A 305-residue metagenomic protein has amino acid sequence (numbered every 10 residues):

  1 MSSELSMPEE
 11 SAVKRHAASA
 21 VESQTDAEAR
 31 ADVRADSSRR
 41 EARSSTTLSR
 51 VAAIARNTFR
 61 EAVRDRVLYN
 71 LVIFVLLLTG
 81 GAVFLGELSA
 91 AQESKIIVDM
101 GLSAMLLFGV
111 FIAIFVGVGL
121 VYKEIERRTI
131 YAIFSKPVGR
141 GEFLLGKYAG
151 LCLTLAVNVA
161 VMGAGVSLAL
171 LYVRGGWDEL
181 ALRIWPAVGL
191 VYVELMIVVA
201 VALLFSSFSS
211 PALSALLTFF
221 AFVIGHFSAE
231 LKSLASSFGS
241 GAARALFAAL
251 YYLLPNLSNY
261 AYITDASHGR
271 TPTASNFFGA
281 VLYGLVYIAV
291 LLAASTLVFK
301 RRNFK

Functional and structural regions predicted by a protein language model:
M1-S45: Short, intrinsically disordered terminal tails adjacent to the first/last structured region
S2-L5, G81, L88-A91, L213 (+1 more regions): Terminal transmembrane helical anchor/hairpin motif
E41-Y69: Aromatic- and glycine-rich beta-strand/loop motifs that create alpha-glucan
A55, L120-C152, F299: Helix-loop-helix units of permease transmembrane domains in multi-pass membrane transporters, especially ABC
E61, Y122, I133-S135, A202 (+1 more regions): Helix-capping/transition residues at the boundaries of transmembrane alpha-helices and the short helical linkers
N70, F74, L145-G146, L217-F220: Hydrophobic core positions of alpha-helical segments in small-molecule transporters and transporter systems
L76-L120, L144-P211, A229, L234 (+3 more regions): Secretory targeting signals
R301-K305: Short cytosolic juxtamembrane segments of multi-pass membrane proteins
